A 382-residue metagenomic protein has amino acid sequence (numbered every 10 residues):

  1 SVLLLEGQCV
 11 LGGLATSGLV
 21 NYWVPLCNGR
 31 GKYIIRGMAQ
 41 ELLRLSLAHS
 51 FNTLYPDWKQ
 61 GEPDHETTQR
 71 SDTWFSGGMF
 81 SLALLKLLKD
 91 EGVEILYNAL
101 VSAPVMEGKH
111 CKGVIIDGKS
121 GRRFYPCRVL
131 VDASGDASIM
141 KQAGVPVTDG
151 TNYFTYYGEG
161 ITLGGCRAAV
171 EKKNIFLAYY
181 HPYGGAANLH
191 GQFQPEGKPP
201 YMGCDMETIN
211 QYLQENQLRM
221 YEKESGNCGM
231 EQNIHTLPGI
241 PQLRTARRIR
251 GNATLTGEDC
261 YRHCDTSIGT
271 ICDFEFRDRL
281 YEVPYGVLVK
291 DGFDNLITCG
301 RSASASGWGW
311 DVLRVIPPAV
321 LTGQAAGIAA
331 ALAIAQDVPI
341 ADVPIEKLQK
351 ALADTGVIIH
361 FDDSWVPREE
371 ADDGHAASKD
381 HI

Functional and structural regions predicted by a protein language model:
S1-L4: N-terminal Rossmann-like FAD-binding beta1-loop-alpha1 element of flavoenzymes
G7-A103, E107, T148, Y157-G158 (+1 more regions): Conserved N-terminal/central alpha/beta ligand/cofactor-binding core
L14-T16, M38, L42, G61 (+6 more regions): Flavin (FAD/FMN)-binding glycine-rich loop and adjacent Rossmann-like elements that form
L87-E94, I115, D132-G135: N-terminal glycine-rich phosphate/pyrophosphate-binding loop and immediately adjacent elements
